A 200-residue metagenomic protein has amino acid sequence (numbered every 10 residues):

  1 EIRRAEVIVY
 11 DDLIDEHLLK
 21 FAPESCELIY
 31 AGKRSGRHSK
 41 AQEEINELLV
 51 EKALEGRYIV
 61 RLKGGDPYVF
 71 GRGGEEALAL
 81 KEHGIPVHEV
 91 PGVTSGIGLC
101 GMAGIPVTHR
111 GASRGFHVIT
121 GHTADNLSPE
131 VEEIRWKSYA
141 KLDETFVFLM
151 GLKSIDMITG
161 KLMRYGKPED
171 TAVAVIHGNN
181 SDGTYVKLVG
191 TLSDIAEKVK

Functional and structural regions predicted by a protein language model:
E1-V93, G98, S193-A196: Class I S-adenosyl-L-methionine
V9, V60-R61, V118, V147-L149: Structural motif
K20, E51, T108-H109, K137-S138 (+1 more regions): Short secondary-structure boundary/capping segments
C26-K33, G84-H88, V107-R114, G166-V175: Short hydrophobic/aromatic-enriched beta-strand-loop microsegments
E27-A41, G111-H122, F146-V147: Acidic/glycine-enriched edge-of-secondary-structure segments
L54-I59, T123-K200: A contiguous loop/helix-start segment that scaffolds small-molecule binding in enzyme catalytic cores
G64-L142, V186-S193: Class I SAM-dependent methyltransferase SAM-binding "motif I" and its flanking Rossmann-like core
